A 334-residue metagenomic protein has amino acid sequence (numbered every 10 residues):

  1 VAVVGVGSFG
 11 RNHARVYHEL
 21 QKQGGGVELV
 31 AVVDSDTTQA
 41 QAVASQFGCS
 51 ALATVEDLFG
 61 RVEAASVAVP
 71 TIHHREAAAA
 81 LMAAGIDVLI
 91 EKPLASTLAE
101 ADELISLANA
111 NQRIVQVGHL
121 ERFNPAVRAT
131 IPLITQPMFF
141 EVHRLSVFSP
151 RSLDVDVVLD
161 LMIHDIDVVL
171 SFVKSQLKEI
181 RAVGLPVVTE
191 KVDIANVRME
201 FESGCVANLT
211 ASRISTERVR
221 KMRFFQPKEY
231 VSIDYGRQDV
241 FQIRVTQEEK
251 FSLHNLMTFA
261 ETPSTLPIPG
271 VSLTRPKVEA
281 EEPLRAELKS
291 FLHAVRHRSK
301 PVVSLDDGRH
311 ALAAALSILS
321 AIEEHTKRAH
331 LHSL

Functional and structural regions predicted by a protein language model:
V1-F47, V169, L331: N-terminal Rossmann-like dinucleotide-binding module
H13, F47-I105: Beta-loop-alpha module in the N-terminal Rossmann-like domain of NAD(P)-dependent dehydrogenases, especially those
S35, R275-K289, V303: Active-site loop of classical SDR/Rossmann-like NAD(P)-dependent oxidoreductases, centered on the catalytic Tyr-X3-Lys
A64-V67, A286, S290-L334: C-terminal helix-rich "cap/oligomerization" subdomain common to oxidoreductases
I90, V115-V117, I233: Hydrophobic residues in well-ordered beta-strands that form the structural core
A95-S152: A contiguous active-site-proximal alpha/beta segment in oxidoreductase catalytic domains
G118-P125, F148-E179, V192-D193, D307-G308: Mid-domain beta-loop-alpha active-site segment that forms a flexible, acidic cofactor/metal-binding surface
I166-V245, E281-S299, H330-L334: Contiguous beta-strand/loop segments that form the cofactor/metal-binding neighborhood of enzyme cores
